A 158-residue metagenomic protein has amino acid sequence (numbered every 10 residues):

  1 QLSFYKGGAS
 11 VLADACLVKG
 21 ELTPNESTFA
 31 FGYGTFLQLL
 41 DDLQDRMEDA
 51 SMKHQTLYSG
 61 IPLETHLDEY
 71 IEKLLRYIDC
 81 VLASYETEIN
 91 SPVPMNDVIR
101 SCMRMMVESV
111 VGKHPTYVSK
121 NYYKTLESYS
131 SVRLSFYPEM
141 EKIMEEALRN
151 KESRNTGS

Functional and structural regions predicted by a protein language model:
Q1-F29, G157: Alpha-helical phosphate/pyrophosphate-handling elements in metalloenzyme active cores
Q1-Y5, A50-E86: Divalent-cation-assisted or electrostatically stabilized phosphate/pyrophosphate-binding catalytic cores
A15, K19, Q38-E48, M52 (+3 more regions): Charged/polar positions within long, soluble alpha-helices
L22, E48-Q55, N90-P94, H114 (+1 more regions): Structured alpha-helical bundle/scaffold domains in large eukaryotic membrane-trafficking regulators
N25-S51, R154-N155: Active-site alpha-helical segments that house and flank conserved acidic catalytic motifs for diphosphate chemistry
A30-L37, A50-G60, K120-T125: Active/binding-pocket-proximal capping segment
L67-K113: Primarily interfacial, aromatic-capped hydrophobic alpha-helices that serve as membrane anchors
S101-S158: Acidic, carboxylate-rich catalytic segments that either coordinate divalent cations
